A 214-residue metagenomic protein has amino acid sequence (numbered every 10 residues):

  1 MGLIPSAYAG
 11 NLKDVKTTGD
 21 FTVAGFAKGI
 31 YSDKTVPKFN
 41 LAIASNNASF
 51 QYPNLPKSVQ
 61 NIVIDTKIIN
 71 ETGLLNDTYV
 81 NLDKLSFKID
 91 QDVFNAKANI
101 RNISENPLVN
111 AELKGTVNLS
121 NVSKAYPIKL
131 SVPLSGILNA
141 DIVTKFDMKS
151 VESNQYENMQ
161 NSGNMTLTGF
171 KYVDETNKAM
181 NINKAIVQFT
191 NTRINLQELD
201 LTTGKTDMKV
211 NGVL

Functional and structural regions predicted by a protein language model:
M1-N81, L85, D92-I194, T206 (+1 more regions): Membrane-proximal interfacial segments on either side of biological membranes
L199-D200: Extended non-catalytic domains of envelope/secretory-pathway proteins
